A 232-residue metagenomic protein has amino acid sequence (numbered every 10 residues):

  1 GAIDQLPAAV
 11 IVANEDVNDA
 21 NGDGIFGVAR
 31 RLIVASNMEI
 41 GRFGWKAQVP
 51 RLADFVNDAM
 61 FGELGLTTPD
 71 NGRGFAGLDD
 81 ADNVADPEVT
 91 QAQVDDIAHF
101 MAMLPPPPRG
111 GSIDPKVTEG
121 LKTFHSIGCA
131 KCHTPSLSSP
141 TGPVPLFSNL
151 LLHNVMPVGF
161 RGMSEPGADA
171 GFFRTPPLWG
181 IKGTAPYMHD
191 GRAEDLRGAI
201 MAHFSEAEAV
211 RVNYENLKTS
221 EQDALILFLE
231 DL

Functional and structural regions predicted by a protein language model:
G1-L232: Periplasmic c-type cytochrome electron-transfer domains
